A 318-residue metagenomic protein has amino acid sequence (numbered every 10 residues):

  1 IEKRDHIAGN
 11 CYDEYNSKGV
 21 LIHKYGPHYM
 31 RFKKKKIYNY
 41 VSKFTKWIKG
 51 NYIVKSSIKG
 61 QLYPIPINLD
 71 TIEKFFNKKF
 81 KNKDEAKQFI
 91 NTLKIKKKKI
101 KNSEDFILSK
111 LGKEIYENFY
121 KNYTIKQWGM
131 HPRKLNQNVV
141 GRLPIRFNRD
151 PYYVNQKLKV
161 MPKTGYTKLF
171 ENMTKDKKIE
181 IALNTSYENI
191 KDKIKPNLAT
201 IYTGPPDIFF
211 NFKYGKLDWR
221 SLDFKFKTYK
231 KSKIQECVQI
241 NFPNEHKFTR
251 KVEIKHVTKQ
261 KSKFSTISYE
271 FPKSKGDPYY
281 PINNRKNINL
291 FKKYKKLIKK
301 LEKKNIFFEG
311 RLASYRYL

Functional and structural regions predicted by a protein language model:
I1-S17: Glycine-rich FAD pyrophosphate-binding loop
N10-E14, I67-N68, Y214, K263: Short aromatic-enriched loop/helix-cap "lid" or pocket-rim segments at secondary-structure transitions that line
V20: Short, glycine-/aromatic-enriched active-site segment of Class I SAM-dependent methyltransferases
P27-Q61: N-terminal FAD cofactor-binding segment of flavoenzymes
K43, F106, I115, Q235-C237: Structural/interface elements that position substrates and couple domains in central-metabolism enzymes
S56-A199, I208-F210: Active-site/ligand-binding neighborhood in enzyme catalytic cores
L198, D207-L318: C-terminal segments that line or cap access tunnels to active or ligand-binding sites in enzymes and enzyme-associated
Y202-T203: Redox-cofactor binding/interface segments in oxidoreductases and associated redox assembly factors
